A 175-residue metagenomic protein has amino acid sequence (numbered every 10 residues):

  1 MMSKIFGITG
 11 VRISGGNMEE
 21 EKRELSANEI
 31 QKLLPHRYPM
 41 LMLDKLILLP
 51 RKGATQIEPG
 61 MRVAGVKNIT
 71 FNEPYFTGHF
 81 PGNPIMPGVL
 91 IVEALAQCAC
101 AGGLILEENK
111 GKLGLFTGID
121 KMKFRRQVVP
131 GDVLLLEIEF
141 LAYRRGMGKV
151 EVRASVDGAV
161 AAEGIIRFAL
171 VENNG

Functional and structural regions predicted by a protein language model:
M2-I85, I105, K110-K112, R125-V129 (+3 more regions): Non-catalytic linker/capping segments at the edges of enzyme domains
K67, E137-F140: Short, hydrophobic/aromatic-enriched beta-strand segments in well-ordered soluble domains
H79-P87, I91-A101, F116: Compact, glycine-rich, soluble single-domain proteins
C98, F140-R144: Short, charged beta-turn/beta-strand-edge "cap" motif at the junction between a beta-strand and an adjacent loop
L115-K123: Conserved short alpha-helical segments that host acidic/polar catalytic motifs at enzyme active sites
M122-E137: A structural-propensity feature for long, helix-poor, extended segments
A154: Short aromatic-centered micro-motifs
